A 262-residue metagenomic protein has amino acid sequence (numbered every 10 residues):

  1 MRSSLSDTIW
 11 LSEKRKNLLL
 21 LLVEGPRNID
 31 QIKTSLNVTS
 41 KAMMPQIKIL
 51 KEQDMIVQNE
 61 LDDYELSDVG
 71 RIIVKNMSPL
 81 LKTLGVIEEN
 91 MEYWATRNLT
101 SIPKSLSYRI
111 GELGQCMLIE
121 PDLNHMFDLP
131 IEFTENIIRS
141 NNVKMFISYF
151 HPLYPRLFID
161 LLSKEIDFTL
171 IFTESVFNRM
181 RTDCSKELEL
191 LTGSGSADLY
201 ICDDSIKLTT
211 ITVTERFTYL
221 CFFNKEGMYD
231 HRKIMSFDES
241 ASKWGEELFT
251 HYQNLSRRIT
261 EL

Functional and structural regions predicted by a protein language model:
M1-Q31, S35-N37, K41-K48, V57-Q58 (+3 more regions): PLD/PLD-like phosphodiesterase catalytic module centered on the HKD motif
D54: Glycine-centered, phosphate/nucleic-acid-interacting loop/turn motifs that mediate DNA/RNA or nucleotide
D62-D63: A short, glycine- and basic residue-enriched loop/turn that sits immediately adjacent to a domain's principal
L66-S67, T173: Residue-level signal for threonine
D68-I87: Alpha-helical "hinge/linker" immediately C-terminal to small N-terminal DNA-binding modules
W94-L170: PLD-like (HKD) phosphodiesterase/transphosphatidyltransferase domain
